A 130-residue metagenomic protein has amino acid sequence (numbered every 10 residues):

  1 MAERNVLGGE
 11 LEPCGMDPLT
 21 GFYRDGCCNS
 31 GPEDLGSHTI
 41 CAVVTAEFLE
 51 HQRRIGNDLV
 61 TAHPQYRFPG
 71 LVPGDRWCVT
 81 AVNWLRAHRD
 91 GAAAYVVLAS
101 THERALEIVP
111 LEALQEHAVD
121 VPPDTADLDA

Functional and structural regions predicted by a protein language model:
M1-E47, D120: Extended boundary segments
V43-D58: Short, basic/aromatic beta-hairpin or loop at an interaction surface
V60-R67: Short alpha-helix capping/helix-loop boundary micro-motifs
W84-E107: Short, compositionally biased
E103-A130: Glycine- and charge-enriched low-complexity intrinsically disordered segments
